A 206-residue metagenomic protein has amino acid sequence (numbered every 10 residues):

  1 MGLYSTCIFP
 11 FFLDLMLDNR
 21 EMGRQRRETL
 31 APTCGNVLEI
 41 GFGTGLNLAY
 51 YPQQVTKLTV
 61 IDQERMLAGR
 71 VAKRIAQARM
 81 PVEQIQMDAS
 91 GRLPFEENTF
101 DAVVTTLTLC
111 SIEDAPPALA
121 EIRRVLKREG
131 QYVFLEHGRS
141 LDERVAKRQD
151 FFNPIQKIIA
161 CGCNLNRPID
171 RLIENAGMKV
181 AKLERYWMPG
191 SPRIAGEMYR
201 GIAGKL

Functional and structural regions predicted by a protein language model:
M16-N36, L46-Y50: Conserved alpha-helix/loop element of class I SAM-dependent methyltransferases that forms part of the SAM/SAH-binding
L38-I40, T44-R92: Class I SAM-dependent methyltransferase SAM/SAH-binding core
S90-V103: A short acidic, Gly/Pro-enriched loop at the edge of an enzyme's catalytic core that lines a small-molecule cofactor
D101-D114: A short SAM/SAH-binding and catalytic strip from SAM-dependent methyltransferases
P116-R128: A short glycine-rich, Lys/Arg-flanked "PGG" loop and its adjoining helix->strand segment in the class I
E129-H137: Conserved beta-strand signature within the Rossmann-like core of class I S-adenosyl-L-methionine
C161-G177: Short alpha-helix
M178-L206: Core SAM-dependent methyltransferase catalytic element
